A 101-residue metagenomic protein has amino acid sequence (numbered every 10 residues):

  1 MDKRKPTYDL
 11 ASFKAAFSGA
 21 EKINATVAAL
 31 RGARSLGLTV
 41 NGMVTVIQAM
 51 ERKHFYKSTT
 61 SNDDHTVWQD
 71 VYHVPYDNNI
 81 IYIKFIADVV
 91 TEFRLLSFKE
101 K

Functional and structural regions predicted by a protein language model:
M1-K101: Ribonuclease/tRNase effector modules and their secretory precursors
